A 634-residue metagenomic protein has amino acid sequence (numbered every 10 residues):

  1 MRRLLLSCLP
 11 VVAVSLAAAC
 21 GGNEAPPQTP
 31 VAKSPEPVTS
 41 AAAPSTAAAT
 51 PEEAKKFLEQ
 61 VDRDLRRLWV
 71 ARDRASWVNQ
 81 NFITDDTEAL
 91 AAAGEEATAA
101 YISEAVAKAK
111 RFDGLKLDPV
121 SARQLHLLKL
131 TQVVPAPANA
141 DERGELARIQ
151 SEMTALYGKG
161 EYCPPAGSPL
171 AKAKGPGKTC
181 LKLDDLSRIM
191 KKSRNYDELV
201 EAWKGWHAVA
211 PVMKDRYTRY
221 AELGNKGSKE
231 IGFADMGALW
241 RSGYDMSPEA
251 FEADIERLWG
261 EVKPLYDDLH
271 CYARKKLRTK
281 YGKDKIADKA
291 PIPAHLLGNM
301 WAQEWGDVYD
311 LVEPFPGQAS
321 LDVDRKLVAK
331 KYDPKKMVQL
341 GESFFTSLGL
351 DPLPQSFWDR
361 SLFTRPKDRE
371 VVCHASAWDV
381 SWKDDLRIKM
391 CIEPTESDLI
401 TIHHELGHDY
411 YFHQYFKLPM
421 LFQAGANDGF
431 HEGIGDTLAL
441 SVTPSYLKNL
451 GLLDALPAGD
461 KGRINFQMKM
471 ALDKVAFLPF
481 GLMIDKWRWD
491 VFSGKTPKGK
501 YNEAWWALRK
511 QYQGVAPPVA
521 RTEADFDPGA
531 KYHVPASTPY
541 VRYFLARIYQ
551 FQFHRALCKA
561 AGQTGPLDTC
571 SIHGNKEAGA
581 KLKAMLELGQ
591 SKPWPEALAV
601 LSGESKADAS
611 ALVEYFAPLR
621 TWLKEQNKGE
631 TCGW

Functional and structural regions predicted by a protein language model:
S7-A18: Bacterial N-terminal signal peptides
C20-E24: Bacterial signal peptide processing site
A41-R219, G237, K531-V534, T538-V541 (+4 more regions): N-terminal helix-rich structural modules
A43-A54, D86-T87, L128, D235-A238 (+14 more regions): C-terminal, non-catalytic "cap/extension" segments appended to globular domains
K178-D184, R219-K389, A458-Q467, A476: Active-site-proximal, well-structured secondary-structure segments within enzyme catalytic domains
R194-K204, D368-T395, I402, L406-H413: Active-site scaffold of zinc-dependent metalloenzymes
F251, I255-L265, G425-G462: Post-HExxH zinc-binding segment in Zn-dependent metallohydrolases
L406-L421, L438, V442: Catalytic Zn2+-binding segment of zinc metalloproteases
